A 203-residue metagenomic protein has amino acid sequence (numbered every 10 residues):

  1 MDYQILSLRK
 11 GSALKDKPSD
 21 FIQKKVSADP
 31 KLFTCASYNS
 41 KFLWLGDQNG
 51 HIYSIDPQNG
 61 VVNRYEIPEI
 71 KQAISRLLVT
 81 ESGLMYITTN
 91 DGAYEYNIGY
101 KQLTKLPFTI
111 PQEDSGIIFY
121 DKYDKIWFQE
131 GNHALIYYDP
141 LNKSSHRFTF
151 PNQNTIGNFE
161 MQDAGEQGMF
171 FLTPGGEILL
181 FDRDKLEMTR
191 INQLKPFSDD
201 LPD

Functional and structural regions predicted by a protein language model:
M1-D203: Carboxylate-rich, polar loop motifs that coordinate divalent cations or form catalytic acidic clusters
